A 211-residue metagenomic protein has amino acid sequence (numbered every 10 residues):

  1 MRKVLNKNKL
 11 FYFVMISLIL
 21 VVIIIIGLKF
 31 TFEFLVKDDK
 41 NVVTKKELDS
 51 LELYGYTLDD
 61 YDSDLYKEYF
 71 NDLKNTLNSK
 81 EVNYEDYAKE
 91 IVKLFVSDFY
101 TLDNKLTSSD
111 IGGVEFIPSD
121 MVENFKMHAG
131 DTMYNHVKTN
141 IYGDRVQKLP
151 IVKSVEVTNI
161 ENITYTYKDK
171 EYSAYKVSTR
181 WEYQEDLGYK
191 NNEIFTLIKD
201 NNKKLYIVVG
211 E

Functional and structural regions predicted by a protein language model:
R2-K3, K9-F13, G27-D86, V96-D98: N-terminal, intrinsically disordered, polar/charged segments of Gram-positive cell-envelope systems that serve as
V4, N104-E211: Structured, amphipathic secondary-structure segments that form assembly/contact surfaces in multi-subunit
F11-V21: Hydrophobic H-region at the start of alpha-helical membrane spans
I16, V36, T196-D200: Enrichment for repetitive, rod-forming helical segments
V22-I26: Hydrophobic core
Y56-R145: Core segments of small alpha/beta cavity-forming domains
